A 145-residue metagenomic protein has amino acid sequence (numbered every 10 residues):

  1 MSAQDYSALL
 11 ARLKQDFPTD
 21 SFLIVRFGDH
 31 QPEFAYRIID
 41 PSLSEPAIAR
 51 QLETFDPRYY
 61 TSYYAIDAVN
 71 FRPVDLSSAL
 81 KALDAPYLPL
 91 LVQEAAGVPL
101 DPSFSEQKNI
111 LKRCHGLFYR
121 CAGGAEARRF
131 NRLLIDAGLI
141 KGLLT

Functional and structural regions predicted by a protein language model:
M1-T145: Solvent-exposed soluble domains appended to multi-pass membrane proteins
